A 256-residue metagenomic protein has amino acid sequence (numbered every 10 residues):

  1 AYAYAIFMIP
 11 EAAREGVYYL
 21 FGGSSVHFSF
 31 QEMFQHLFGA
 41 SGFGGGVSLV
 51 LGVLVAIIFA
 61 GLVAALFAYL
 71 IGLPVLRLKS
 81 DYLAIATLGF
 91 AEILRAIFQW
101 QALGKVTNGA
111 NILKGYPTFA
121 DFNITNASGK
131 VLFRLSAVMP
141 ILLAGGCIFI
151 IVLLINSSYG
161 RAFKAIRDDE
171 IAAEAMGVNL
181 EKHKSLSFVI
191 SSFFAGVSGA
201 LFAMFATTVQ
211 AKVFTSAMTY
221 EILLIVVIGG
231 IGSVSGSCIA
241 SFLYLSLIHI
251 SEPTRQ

Functional and structural regions predicted by a protein language model:
A1-S251, R255-Q256: Transmembrane alpha-helices and adjacent helix-loop boundaries
